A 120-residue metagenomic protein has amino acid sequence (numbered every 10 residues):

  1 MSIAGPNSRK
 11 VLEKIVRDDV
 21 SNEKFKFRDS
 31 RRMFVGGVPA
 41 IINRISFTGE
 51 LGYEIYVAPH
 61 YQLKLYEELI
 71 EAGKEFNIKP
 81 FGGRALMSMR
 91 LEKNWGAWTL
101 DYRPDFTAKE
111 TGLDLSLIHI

Functional and structural regions predicted by a protein language model:
M1-I118: Conserved, structured C-terminal
